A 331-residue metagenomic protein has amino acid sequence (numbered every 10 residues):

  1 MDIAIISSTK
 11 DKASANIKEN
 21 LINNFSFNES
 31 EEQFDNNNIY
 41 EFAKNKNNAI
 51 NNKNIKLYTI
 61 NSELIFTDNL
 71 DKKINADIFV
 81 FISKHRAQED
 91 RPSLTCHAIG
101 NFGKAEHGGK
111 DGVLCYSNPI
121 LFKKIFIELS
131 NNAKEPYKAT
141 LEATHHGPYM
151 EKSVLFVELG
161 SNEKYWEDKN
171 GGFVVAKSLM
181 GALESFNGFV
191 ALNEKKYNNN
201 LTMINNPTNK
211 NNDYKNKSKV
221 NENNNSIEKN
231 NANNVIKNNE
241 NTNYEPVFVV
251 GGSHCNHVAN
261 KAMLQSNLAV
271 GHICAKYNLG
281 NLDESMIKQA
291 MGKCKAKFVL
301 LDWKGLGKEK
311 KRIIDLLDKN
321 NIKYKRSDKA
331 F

Functional and structural regions predicted by a protein language model:
M1-H145, Y149-M150, N162-E163, K169-F173 (+6 more regions): N-terminal catalytic or cofactor-binding beta/alpha core of small enzyme domains
F189-N243: Intrinsically disordered, low-complexity terminal tails and inter-domain linkers enriched for S/T/G/P/D/E
P246: A recurrent short beta-strand within the Rossmann-like NAD(P)-dependent oxidoreductase core
V249-G251: Acidic/histidine-rich, metal-coordinating catalytic segments
